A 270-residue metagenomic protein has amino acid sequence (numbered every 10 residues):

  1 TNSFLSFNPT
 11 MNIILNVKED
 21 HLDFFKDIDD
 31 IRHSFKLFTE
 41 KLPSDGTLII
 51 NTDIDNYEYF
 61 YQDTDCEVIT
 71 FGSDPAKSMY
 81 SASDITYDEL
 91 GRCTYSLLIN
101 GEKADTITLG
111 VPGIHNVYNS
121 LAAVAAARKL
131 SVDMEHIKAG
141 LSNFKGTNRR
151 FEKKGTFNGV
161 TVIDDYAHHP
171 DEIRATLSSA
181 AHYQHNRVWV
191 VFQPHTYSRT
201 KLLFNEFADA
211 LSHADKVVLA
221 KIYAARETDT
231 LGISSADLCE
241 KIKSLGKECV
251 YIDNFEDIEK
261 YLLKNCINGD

Functional and structural regions predicted by a protein language model:
T1, V162-H168: Switch II (G3) loop of P-loop NTPases
L5-V162, H185, A236-I242, K247-E248: Acidic, Mg2+-coordinating active-site environments of NTP-dependent enzymes
S6, T39, A208-S212, C266: A short, aliphatic-rich alpha-helical micro-motif
G46, D215, D270: Glycine-centered, small-residue-biased loops immediately flanking beta-strands in adenine/cofactor-binding cores
I50, I163-D164, F192, A220: Active-site flanking residues adjacent to catalytic metal/cofactor-binding acidic residues
T147-R149, D171, L177-L245: Active-site beta-alpha connecting loops in nucleotide-dependent enzymes
C249-N254, I258: Short acidic-hydrophobic, aromatic-tinged amphipathic segments that line or gate anion-handling sites
K260-N265: Short amphipathic alpha-helix with an adjacent loop that forms part of the alpha/beta core around
